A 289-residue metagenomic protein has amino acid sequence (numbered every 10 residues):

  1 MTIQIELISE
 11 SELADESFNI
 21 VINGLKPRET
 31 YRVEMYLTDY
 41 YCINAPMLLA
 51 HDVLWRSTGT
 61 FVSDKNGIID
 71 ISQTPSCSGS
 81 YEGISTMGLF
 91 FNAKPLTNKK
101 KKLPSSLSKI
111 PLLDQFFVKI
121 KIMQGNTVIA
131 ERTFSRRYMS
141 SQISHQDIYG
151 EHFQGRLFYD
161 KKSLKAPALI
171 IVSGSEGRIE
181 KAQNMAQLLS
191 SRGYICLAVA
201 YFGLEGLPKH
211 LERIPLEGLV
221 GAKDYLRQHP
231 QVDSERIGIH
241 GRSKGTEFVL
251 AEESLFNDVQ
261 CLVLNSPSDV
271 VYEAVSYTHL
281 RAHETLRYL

Functional and structural regions predicted by a protein language model:
E10, K119-L164: N-terminal cap/lid segment of alpha/beta-hydrolase-fold proteins
K165-G174: Short beta-strand element of the alpha/beta-hydrolase
R178-A186: The serine-hydrolase catalytic nucleophile loop
R192-G206: Conserved alpha/beta-hydrolase
H210-P230: Alpha/beta-hydrolase active-site loop
V232-S243: Alpha/beta-hydrolase fold nucleophile elbow
T246-F256: Short glycine-enriched nucleophile-adjacent loop and the immediately C-terminal alpha-helix near the catalytic center
T278-T285: Conserved small/polar residues in nucleotide/adenosyl-binding loops
